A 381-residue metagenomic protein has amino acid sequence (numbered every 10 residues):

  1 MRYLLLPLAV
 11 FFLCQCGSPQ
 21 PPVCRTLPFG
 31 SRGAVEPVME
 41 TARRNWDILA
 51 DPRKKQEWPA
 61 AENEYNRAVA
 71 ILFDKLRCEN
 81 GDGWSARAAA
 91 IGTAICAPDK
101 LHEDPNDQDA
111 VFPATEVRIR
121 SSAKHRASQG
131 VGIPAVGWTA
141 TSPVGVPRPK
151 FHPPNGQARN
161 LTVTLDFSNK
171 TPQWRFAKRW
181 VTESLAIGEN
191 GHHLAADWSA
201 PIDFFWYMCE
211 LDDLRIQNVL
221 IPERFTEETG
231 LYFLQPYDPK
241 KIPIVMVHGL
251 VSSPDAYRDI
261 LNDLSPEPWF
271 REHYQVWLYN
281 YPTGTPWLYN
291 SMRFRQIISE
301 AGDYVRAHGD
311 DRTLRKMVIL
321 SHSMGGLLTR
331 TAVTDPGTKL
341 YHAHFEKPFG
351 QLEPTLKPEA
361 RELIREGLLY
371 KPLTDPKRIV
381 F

Functional and structural regions predicted by a protein language model:
M1-Y3: Positively charged n-region of N-terminal signal peptides that target proteins for export
L5-L13: Bacterial N-terminal signal peptides
C16-I244, S253-D259, Q275-L278, D310 (+1 more regions): Flexible, membrane-associating and regulatory peripheral segments of lipid-active enzymes
S18-V23, I48-Q56, A60, R77 (+2 more regions): Serine-dependent carboxylesterase/thioesterase catalytic core of lipase-like alpha/beta-hydrolase/SGNH enzymes
P254, R258-N262, L288, M292: Short, surface-exposed alpha-helical segments at coil->helix boundaries
R258-Y274: Short amphipathic alpha-helix adjacent to the substrate-entry channel of hydrolases
